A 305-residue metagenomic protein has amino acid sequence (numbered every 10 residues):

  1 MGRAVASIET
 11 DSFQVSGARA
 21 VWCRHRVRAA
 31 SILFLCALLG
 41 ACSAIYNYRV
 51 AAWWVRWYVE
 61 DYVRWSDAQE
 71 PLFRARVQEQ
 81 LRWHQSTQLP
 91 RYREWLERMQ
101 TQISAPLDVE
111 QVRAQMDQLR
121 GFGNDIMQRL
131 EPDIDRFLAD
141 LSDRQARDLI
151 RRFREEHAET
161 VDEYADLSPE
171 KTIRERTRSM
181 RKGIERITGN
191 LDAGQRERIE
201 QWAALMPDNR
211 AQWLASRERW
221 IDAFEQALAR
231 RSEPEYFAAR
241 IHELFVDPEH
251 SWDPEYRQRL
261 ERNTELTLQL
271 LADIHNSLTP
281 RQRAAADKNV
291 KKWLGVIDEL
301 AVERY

Functional and structural regions predicted by a protein language model:
A6-S31: Bacterial N-terminal signal peptides that target proteins for export
G40-A41: C-terminal motif of bacterial Sec signal peptides marking the signal peptidase cleavage site
A44-R144, D148, R152, V290-W293: N-terminal Sec/ER secretory leader and immediately downstream segment of secreted/extracellular precursors
N47, R56-W57, L214-Y305: A cross-kingdom marker for long, charged
Y48-W53, N124-E131, T172-M180, E218 (+1 more regions): Short acidic alpha-helix initiation/capping motifs at coil-to-helix transition points, especially at protein N-termini
V50, Q78-R93, Q128, R154-K171 (+2 more regions): Short amphipathic alpha-helical segments at helix boundaries and their inter-helical linkers
V59, F73, V77, L130-L141 (+5 more regions): Short, structured motif recognition centered on aromatic/hydrophobic residues
P132-D253: Extended amphipathic alpha-helical interaction segments
